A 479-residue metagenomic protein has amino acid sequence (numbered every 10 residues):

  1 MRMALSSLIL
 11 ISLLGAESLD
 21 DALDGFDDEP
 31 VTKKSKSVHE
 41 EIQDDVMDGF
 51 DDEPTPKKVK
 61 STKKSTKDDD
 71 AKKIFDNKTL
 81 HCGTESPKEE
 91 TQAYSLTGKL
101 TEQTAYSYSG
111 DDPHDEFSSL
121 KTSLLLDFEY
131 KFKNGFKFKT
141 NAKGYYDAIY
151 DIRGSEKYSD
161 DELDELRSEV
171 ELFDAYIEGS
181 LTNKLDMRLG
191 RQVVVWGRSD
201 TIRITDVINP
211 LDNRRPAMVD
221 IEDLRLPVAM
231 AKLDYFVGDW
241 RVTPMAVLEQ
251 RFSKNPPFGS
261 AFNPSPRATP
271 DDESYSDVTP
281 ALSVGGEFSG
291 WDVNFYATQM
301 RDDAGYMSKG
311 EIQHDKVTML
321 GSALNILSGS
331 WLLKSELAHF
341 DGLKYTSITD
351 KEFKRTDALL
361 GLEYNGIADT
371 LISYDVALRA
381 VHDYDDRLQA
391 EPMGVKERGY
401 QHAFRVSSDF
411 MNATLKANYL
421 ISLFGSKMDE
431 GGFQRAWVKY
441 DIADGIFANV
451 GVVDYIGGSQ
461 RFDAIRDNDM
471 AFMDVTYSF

Functional and structural regions predicted by a protein language model:
A16-D127, K131, G135, N141 (+4 more regions): N-terminal periplasmic/intermembrane-space "pro-region" immediately following the signal or transit peptide
E102-Y108, G144-A148, V193-V195, V237-D239 (+10 more regions): Transmembrane beta-strands of outer-membrane beta-barrel pores
P113-L120, D164-E169, I221-D223, D272-S276 (+5 more regions): Replace "Gram-negative outer membrane beta-barrel proteins" with "bacterial and organellar outer membrane beta-barrel
L120-L126, V170-A175, P227-A231, V278-L282 (+5 more regions): Hydrophobic, lipid-facing positions within transmembrane beta-strands of outer-membrane proteins
K131-N134, T298, N325-L423: Detector for outer-membrane/organellar transmembrane beta-barrel domains, recognizing the amphipathic beta-strand
N134-N263, G457: Outer membrane beta-barrel
G135-F138, K184-M187, D239-V242, G290-V293 (+4 more regions): Repeated loop/turn-to-beta-strand initiation elements of outer-membrane beta-barrel proteins
V452-D454, R466-F479: Outer-membrane beta-barrel "beta-signal"
